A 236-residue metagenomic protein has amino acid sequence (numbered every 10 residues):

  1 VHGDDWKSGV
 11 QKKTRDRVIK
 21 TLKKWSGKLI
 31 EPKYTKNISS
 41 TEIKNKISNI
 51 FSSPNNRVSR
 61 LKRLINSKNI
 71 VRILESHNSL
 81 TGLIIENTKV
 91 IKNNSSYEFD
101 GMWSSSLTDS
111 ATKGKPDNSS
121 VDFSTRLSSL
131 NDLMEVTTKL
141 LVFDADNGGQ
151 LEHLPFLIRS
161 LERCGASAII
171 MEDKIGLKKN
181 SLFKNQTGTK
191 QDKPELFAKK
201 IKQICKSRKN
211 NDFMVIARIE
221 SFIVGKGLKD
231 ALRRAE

Functional and structural regions predicted by a protein language model:
V1-N56: Classical nucleotidyltransferase
N55-E236: Alpha/beta enzyme core
